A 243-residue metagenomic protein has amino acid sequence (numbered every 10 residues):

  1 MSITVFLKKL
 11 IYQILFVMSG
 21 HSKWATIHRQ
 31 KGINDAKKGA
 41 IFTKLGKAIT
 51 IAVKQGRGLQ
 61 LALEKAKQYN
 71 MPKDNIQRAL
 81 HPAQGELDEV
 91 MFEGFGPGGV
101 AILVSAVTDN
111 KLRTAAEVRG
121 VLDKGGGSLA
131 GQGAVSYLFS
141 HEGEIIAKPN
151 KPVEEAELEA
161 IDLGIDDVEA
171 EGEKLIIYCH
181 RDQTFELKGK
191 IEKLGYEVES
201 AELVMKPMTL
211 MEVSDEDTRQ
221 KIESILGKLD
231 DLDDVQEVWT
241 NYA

Functional and structural regions predicted by a protein language model:
V5-V17: Short, Lys/Arg-enriched N-terminal segments with co-localized hydrophobic residues within the first ~10-30 amino acids
F16-A130, V135-E144, T240: N-terminal cationic and glycine-rich segments that engage phosphates or anionic surfaces
E144-A243: Positively charged, low-complexity, intrinsically disordered RNA-binding extensions
